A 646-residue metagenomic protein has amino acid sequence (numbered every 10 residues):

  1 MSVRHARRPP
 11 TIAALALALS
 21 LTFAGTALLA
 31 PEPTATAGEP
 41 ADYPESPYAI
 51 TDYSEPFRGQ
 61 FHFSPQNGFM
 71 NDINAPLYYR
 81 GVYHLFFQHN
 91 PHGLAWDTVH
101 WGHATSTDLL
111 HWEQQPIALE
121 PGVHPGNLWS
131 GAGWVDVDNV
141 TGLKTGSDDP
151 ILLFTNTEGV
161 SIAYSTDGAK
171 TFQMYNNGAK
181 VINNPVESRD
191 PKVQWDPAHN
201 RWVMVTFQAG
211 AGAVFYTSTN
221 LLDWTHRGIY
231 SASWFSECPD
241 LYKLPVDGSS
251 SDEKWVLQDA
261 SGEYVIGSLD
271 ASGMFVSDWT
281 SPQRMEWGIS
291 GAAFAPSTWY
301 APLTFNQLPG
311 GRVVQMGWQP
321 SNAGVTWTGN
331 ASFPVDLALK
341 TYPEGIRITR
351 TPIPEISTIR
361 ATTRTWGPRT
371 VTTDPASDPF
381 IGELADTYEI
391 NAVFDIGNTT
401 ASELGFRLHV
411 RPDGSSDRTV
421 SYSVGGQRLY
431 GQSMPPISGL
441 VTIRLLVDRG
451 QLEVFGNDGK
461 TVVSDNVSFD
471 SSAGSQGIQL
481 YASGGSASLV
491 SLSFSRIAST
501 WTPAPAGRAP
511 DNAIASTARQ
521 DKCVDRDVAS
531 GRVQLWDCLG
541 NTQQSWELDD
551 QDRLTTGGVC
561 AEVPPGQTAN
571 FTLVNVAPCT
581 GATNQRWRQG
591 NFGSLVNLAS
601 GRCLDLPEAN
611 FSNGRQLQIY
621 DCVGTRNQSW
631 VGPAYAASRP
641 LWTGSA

Functional and structural regions predicted by a protein language model:
S2-A37: Secretory targeting and sorting signals
G38-P191, W195-C238, K243-A295, G317-W366 (+5 more regions): Beta-rich carbohydrate-recognition and catalytic domains
G59, D72, V99, Q114 (+22 more regions): Residues that flank catalytic or metal-binding motifs in active/ligand-binding sites
Y79, A198, P309, D448 (+3 more regions): Structural motif
R80, P197, Q208, L308 (+5 more regions): A generic beta-sheet turn/junction motif
F86, D136, K192, E389-V393 (+5 more regions): Residues within well-ordered beta-strands of beta-sheet-rich folds
A271-I289, A295, N306-D511, G632 (+1 more regions): Beta-rich accessory regions
G507-A646: Lectin-like carbohydrate-binding module/patch detector with strong preference for beta-trefoil
